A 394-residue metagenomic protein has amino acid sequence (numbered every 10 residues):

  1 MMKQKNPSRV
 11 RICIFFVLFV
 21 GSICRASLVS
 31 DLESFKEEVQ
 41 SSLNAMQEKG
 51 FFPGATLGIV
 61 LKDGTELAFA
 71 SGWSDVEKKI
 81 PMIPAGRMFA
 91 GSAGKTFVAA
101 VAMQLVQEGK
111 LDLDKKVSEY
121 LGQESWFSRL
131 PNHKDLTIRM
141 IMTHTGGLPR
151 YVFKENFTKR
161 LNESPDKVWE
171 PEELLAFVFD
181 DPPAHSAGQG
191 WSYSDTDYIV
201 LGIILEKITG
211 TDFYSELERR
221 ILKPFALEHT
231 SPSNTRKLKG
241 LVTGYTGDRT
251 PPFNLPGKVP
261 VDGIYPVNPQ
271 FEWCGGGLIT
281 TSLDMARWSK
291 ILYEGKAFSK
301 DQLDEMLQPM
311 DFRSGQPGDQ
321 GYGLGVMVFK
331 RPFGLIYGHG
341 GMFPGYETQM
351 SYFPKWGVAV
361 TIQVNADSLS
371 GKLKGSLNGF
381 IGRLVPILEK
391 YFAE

Functional and structural regions predicted by a protein language model:
K3-C13: Bacterial N-terminal signal peptides that target proteins for export
C13-S22: Bacterial N-terminal signal peptides
C24-A26: Boundary at the C-terminal end of the N-terminal hydrophobic targeting segment
L32-M88, G334: Short, conserved catalytic-motif segment at the N-terminal edge
E48-G54, K78-M140, H185-T196, W273-G276 (+1 more regions): Short active-site loop at a secondary-structure junction that contains or immediately precedes the catalytic residue(s)
W73-D75, S128-G340: Short, surface-exposed loop or secondary-structure junction motifs that flank catalytic or metal-binding residues
H339, T348-S370: Short, well-ordered beta-strand elements
S368-E394: Short, gly/Ser/Thr-rich active-site loops of penicillin-recognizing serine hydrolases
